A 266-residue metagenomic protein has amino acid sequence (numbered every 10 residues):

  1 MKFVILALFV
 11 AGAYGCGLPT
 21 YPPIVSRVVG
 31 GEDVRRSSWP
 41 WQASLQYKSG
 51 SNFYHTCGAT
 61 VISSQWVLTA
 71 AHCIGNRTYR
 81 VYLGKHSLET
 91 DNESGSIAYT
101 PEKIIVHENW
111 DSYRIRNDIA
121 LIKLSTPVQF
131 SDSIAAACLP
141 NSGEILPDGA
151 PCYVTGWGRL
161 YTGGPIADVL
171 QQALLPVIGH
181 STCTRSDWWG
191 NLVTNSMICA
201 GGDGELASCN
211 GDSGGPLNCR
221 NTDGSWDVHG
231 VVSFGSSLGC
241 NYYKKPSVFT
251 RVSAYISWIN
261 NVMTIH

Functional and structural regions predicted by a protein language model:
K2-H266: Extracellular "complement/coagulation-type" protease architecture
